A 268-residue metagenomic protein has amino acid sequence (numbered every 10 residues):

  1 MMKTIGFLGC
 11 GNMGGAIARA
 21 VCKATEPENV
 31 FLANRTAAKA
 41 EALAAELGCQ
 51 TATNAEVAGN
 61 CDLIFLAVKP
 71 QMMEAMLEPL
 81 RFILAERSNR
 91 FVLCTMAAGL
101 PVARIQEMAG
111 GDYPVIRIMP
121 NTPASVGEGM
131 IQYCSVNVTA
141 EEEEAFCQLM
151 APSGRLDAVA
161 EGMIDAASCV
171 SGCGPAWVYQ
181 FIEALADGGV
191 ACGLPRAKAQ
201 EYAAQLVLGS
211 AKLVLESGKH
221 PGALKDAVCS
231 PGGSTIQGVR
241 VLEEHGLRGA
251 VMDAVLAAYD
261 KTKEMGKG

Functional and structural regions predicted by a protein language model:
M1-G59, E128-G129, V190-C192: NAD(P)+-binding Rossmann beta1-loop-alpha1 motif at the extreme N-terminus of oxidoreductases
I17, F31, L47, A55-M130: Rossmann-like NAD(P)(H) cofactor-binding subdomain of soluble oxidoreductases
V30, A40, M73, P195-A203 (+2 more regions): Small-residue helix-packing motif on alpha-helices
R104-P114, M130-A166, V178-E216: Internal alpha-helical scaffold of NAD(P)-dependent oxidoreductase catalytic cores
V115, I164-C169, P221-D226: Short pre-catalytic strand/loop immediately N-terminal to key active-site residues, enriched for Gly-Thr
A204-G268: NAD(P)-dependent Rossmann-like dehydrogenase/reductase catalytic/cofactor-binding core
